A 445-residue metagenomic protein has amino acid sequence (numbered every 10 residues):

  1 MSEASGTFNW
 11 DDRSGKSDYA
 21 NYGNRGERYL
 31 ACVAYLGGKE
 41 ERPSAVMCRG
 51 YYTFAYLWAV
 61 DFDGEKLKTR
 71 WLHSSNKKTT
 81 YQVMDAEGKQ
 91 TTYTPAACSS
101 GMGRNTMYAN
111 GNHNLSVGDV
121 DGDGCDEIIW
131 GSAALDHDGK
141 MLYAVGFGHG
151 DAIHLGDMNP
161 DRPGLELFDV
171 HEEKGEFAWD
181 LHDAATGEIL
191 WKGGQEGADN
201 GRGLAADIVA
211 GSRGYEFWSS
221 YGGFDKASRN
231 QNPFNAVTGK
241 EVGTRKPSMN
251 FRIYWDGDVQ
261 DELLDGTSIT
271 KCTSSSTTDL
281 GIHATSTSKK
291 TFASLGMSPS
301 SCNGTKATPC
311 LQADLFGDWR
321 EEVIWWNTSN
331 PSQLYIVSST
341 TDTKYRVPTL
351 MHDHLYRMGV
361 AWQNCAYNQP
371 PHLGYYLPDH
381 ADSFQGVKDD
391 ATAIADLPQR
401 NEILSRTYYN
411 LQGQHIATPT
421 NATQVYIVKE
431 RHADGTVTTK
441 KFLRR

Functional and structural regions predicted by a protein language model:
M1-A391: Beta-propeller-forming repeat regions
A391-R445: C-terminal outer-membrane/trafficking sorting elements
